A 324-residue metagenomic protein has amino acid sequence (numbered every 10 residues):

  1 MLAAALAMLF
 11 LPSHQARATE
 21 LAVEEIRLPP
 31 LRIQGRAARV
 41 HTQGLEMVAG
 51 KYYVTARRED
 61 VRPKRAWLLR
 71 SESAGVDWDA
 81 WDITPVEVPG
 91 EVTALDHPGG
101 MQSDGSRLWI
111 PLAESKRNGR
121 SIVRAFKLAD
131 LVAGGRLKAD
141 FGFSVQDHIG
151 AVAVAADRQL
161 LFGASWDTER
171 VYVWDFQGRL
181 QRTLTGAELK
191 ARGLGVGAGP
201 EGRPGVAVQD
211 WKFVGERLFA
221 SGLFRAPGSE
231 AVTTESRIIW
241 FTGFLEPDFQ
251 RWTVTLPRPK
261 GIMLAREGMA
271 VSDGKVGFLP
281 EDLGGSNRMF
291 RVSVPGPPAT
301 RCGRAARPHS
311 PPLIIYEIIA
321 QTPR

Functional and structural regions predicted by a protein language model:
E20-L31, W78-V88, G134-S144, Q181-G197 (+2 more regions): Beta-propeller fold detector
R32, H41, A66-W67, A74-G105 (+1 more regions): Blade-loop segments of beta-propeller domains
R32-K64: Beta-strand-rich domains and repeat architectures in extracellular enzymes and scaffolds, especially beta-propellers
A37-E46, V92-G100, S144-V154, L194-V196 (+2 more regions): Repeated scaffold domains used in trafficking and secretory/extracellular systems, primarily beta-propellers
A49-G50, G105-S106, D157-Q159, G215-L218 (+1 more regions): Short coil/turn segments that connect the beta-strands within blades of beta-propeller domains
T55-R58, P111-E114, G163-S165, S221-F224 (+1 more regions): Recurrent small/Gly-Pro-centered beta-turn motifs in extracellular repeat architectures
R62-R70, R117-K127, T168-W174, A226-T242 (+2 more regions): Structural motif
P200-E246: Loop/turn-rich, solvent-exposed surfaces of beta-rich toroidal or solenoidal domains
